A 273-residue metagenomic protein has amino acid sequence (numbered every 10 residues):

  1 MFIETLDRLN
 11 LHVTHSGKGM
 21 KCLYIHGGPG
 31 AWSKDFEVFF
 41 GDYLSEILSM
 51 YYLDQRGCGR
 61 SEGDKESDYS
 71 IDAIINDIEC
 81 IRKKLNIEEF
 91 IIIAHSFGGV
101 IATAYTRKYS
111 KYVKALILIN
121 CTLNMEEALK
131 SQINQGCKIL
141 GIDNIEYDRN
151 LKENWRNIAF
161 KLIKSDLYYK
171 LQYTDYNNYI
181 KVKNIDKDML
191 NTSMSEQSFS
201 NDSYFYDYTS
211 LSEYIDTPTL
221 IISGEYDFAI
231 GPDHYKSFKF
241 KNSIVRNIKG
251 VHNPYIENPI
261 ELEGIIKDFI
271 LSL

Functional and structural regions predicted by a protein language model:
L9-E62: Conserved HGGG/HGGXW glycine-rich cap/lid loop of the alpha/beta-hydrolase fold
Y51-H95, G264: Active-site loop/oxyanion-hole signature of alpha/beta-hydrolase fold enzymes
G99-S110, L116: Short glycine-enriched nucleophile-adjacent loop and the immediately C-terminal alpha-helix near the catalytic center
L116-L151: Flexible "cap/lid" loop of the alpha/beta hydrolase fold
L151-D202, L211: Conserved alpha/beta-hydrolase catalytic His-Asp/Glu region
I215, I221-S223: Short beta-strand/loop motif that positions the catalytic acidic residue of the alpha/beta-hydrolase fold
F228-H234: Conserved alpha/beta-hydrolase "acid-adjacent" motif
G250-E263: Catalytic histidine-centered segment of alpha/beta-hydrolase-like enzymes
